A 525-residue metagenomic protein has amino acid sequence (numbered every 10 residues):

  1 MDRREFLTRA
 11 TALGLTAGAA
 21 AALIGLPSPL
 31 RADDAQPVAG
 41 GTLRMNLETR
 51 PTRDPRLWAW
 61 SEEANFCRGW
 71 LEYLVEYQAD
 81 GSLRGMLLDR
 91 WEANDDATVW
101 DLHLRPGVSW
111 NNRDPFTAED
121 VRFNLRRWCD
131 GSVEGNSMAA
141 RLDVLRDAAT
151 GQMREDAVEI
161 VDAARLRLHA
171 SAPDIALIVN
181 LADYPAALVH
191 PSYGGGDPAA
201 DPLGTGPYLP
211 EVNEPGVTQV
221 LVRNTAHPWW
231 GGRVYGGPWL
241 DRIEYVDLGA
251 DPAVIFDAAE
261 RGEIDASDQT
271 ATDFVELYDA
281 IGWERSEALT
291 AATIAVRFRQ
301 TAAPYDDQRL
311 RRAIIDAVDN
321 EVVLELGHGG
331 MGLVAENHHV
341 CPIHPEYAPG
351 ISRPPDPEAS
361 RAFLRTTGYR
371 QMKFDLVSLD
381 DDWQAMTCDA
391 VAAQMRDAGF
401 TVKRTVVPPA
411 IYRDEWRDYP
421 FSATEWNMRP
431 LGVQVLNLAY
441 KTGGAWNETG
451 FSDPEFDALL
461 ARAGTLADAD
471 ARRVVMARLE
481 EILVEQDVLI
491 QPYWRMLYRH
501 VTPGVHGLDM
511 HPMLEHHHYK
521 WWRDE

Functional and structural regions predicted by a protein language model:
R44, D114-R126, A163-H169, G206-P207 (+5 more regions): Alpha-helical secondary-structure segments
M45, R113, A259, D265 (+3 more regions): Periplasmic binding protein-like
N46-D95, R126, L203: N-terminal lobe/hinge region of extracytoplasmic solute-binding protein
E92, D96, H169-A186, P202-V254 (+3 more regions): Aromatic-rich, solvent-exposed beta-strand/loop patch
A139-P191, E214: Surface-exposed binding/hinge segments that line and control ligand-binding clefts or catalytic entry sites
M331-T366, S378-M386: Structural transition elements
W383, K403-I411, V435-P503, E525: Extracytoplasmic/peripheral linker and loop segments enriched in polar/acidic and small residues with frequent Thr/Pro
R499-E525: Long beta-strand-rich cores associated with HINT superfamily self-processing modules
